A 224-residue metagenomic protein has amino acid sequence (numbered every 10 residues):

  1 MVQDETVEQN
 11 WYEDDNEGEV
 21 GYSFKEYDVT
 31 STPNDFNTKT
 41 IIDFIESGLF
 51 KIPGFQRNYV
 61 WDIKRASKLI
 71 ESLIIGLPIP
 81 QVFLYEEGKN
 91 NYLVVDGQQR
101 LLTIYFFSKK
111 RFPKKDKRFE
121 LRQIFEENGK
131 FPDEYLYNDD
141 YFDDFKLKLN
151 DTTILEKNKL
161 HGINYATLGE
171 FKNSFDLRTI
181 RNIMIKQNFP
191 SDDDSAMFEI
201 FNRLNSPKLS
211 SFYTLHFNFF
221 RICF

Functional and structural regions predicted by a protein language model:
D4-V7, Y12, F24-T32, F55-V60 (+1 more regions): Basic- and aromatic-enriched surface patches that contact anionic nucleotides/nucleic acids
N16-L49: N- or domain-start disorder-to-order transition segments that initiate the globular core
S47-I52, I63-R65: Short Pro/Gly-enriched beta-strand edge/turn motifs at strand-loop
